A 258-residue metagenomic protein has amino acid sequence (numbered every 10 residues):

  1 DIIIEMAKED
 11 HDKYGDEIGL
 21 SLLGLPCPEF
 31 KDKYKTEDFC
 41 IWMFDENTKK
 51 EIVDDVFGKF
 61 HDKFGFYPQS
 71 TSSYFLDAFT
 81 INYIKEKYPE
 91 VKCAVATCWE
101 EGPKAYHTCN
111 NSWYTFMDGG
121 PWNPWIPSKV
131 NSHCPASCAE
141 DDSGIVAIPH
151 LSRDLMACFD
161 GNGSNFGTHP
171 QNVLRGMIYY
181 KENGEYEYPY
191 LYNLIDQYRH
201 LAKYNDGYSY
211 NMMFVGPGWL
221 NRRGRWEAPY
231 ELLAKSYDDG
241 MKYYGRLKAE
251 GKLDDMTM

Functional and structural regions predicted by a protein language model:
I2-F75, D142-P170, Y208-G224, M256-M258: Metal-dependent polysaccharide deacetylase catalytic core of the NodB/CE4 family, i.e., the active-site-bearing domain
I2-M6, E46-D55, N183-L201, W226-L247: Well-ordered, non-membrane alpha-helical segments in soluble/globular domains
D12-I18, P89-A94, K203-D206, L232-M256: Structural alpha-beta junctions
G24-C27, E101-A105, Y243-G245: Short C-terminal domain-edge/linker segments immediately following a structured domain
E29-K33, D55, Y106-N111, G251: Low-complexity, flexible helical/coil segments
S73-Y210: Active-site-adjacent pocket scaffolds in enzyme catalytic domains
